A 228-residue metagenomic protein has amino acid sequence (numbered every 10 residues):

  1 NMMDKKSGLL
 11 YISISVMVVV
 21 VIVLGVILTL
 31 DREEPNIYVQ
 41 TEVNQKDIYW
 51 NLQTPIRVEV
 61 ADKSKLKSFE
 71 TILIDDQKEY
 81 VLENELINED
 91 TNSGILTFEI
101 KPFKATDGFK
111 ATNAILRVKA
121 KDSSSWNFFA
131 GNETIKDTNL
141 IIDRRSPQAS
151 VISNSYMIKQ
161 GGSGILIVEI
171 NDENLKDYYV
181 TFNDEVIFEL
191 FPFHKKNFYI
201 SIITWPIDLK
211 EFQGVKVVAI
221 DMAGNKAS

Functional and structural regions predicted by a protein language model:
M3-V19: N-terminal Sec-pathway targeting helices
I22-Q40, A130-Q148: Proline/serine/threonine-rich low-complexity linkers at boundaries of modular beta-sandwich domains
E42-Y49, S153-K159: Short beta-strand segments of immunoglobulin-like
N44-Q77: Short extracytoplasmic
T54-D62, N154, G162-N171: Short edge beta-strand/loop segments characteristic of extracellular beta-sandwich folds
E89-F103, H194-I202: Aromatic sugar-binding surface patches on proteins that engage polysaccharides or sugar-phosphate polymers
K121-F129, I220-N225: Short, solvent-exposed loop/turn segments at the edges of extracellular beta-sandwich modules
S163-I165, K176-S228: Non-catalytic extracellular/periplasmic "stalk" and linker regions immediately N-terminal to catalytic or recognition
